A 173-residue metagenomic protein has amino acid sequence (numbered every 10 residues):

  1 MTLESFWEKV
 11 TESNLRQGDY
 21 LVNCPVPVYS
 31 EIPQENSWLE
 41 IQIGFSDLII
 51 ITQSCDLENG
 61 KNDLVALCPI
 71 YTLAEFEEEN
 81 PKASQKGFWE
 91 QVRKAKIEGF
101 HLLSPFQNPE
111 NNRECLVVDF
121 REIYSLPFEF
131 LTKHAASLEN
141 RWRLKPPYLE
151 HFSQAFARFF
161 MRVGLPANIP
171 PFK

Functional and structural regions predicted by a protein language model:
M1-N14, I32, N36-Q42, N80-K173: C-terminal terminal-subdomain/extension
V10, C24-V26: A structural micro-motif recognizing beta-strand termini and the immediately following turn/loop segments
L21-C24, I50: A generic structural signal for residues embedded in beta-strands
V26-S30, C55: Short, charged beta-turn/beta-strand-edge "cap" motif at the junction between a beta-strand and an adjacent loop
E40-E58: Short, hydrophobic, well-ordered secondary-structure elements
T52-R93: Compact nucleic-acid interaction/catalytic patches
